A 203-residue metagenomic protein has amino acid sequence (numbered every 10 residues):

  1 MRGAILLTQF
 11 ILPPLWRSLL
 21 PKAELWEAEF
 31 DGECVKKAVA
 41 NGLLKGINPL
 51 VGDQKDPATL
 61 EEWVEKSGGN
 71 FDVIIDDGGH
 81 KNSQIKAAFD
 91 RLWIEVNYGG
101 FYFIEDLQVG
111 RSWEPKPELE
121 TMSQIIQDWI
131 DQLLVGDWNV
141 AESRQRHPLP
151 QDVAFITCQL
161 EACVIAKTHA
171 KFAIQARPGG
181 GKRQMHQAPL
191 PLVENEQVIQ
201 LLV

Functional and structural regions predicted by a protein language model:
M1-V203: S-adenosylmethionine/decaboxylated-SAM
